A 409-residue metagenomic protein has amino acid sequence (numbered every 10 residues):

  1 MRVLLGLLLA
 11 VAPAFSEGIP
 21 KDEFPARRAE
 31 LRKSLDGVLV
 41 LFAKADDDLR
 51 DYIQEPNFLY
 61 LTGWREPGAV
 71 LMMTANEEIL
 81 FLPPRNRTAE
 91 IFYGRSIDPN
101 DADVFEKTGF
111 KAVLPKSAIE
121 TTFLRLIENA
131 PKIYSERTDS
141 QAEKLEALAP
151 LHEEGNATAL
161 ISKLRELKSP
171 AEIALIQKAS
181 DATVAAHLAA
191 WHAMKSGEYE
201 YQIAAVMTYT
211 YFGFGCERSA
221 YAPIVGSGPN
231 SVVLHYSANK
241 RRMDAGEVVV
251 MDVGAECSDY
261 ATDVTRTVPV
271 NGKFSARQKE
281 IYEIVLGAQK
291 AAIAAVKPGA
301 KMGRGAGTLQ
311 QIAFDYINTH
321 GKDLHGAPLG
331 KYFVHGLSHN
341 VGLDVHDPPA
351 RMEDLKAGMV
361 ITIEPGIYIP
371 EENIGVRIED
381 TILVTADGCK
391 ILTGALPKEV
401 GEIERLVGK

Functional and structural regions predicted by a protein language model:
M1-L7: Sec-dependent signal peptide recognition, specifically the positively charged N-region followed immediately by
V11-P13: N-terminal signal peptide c-region/cleavage motif recognized by signal peptidases
F15-K409: Active-site neighborhoods and metal-handling regions in enzymes and metal-associated proteins
